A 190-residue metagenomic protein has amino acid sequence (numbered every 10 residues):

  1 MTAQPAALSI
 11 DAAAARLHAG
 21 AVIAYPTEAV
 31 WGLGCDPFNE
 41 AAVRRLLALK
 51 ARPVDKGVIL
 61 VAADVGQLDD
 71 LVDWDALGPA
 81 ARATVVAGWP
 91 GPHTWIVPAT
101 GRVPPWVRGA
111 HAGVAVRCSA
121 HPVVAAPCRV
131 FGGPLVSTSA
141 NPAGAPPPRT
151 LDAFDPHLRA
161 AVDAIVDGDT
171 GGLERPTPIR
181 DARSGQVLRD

Functional and structural regions predicted by a protein language model:
M1-D190: Active-site-adjacent structural elements in enzyme catalytic cores
